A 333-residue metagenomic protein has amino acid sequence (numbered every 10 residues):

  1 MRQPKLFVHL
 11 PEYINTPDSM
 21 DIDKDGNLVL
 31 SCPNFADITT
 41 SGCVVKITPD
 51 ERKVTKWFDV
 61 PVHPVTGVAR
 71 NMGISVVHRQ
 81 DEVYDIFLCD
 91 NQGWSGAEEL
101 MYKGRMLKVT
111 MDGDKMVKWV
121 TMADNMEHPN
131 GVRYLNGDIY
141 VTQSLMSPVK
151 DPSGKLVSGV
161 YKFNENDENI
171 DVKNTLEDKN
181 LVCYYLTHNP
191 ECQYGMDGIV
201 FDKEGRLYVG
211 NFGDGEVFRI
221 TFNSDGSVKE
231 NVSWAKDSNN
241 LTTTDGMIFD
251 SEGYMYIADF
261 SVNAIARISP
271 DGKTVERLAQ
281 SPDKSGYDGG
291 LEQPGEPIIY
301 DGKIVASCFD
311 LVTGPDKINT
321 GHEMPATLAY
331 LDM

Functional and structural regions predicted by a protein language model:
M1-I14: A short helix->beta-strand "capping" segment at the edge of beta-propeller domains
E12-D25, T40-S41, P61-I86, N91-W94 (+7 more regions): Beta-rich, blade/repeat-based domains predominating in secreted/periplasmic proteins but also intracellular
L28-T39, H78, D85-L100, V141-P152 (+3 more regions): Conserved beta-strand positions in repeat-built beta-propeller and related beta-rich domains
V29-D59: Beta-propeller domains
G42-V45, G104-L107, S158-Y161, E216-F218 (+2 more regions): A short loop-to-beta-strand structural motif that recurs across blades of beta-propeller domains
I47-R52, T110-K115, N164-E168, T221-G226 (+2 more regions): Short loop/turn segments that connect beta-strands within beta-propeller blades
Y208-E216, D237-K273: Loop/turn-rich, solvent-exposed surfaces of beta-rich toroidal or solenoidal domains
Q293-M333: Blade-level signature of beta-propeller repeat domains, shared across WD40, Kelch, NHL, RCC1 and BNR/Asp-box propellers
